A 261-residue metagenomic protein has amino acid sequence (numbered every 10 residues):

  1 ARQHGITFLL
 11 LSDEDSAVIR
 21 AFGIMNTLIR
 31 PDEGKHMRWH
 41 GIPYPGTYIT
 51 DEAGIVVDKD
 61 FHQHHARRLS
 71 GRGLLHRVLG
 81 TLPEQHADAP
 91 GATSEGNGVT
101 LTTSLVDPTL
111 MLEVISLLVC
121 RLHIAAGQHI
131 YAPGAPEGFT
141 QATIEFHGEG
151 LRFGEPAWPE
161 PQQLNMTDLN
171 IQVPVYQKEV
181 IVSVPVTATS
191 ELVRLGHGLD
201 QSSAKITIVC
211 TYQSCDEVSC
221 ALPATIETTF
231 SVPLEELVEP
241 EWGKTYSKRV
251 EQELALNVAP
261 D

Functional and structural regions predicted by a protein language model:
A1-H86: Chalcogenol-based redox active-site neighborhoods
L75-D261: Extracellular/lumen-exposed scaffold segments
